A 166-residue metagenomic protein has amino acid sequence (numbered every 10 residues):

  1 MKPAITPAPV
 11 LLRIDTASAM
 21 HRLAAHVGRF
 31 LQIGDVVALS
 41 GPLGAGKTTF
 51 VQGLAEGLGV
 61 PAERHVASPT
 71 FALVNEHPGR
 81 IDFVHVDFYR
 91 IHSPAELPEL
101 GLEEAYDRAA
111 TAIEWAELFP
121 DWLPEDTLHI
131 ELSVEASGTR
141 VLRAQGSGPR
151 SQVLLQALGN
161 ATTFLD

Functional and structural regions predicted by a protein language model:
K2-A24: N-terminal pre-Walker A segment at the start of P-loop NTPase domains
K2-V10, L97, E103-D166: Short phosphate-coordinating micro-motif centered on Lys-Gly-acidic
V37-L39: Hydrophobic anchor at the beta1->P-loop junction of P-loop NTPases
P42: P-loop (Walker A) phosphate-binding loop of NTP-binding proteins
K47: Conserved lysine of the Walker
V60-N75: Short beta-strand-centered segment that lines the nucleotide-binding/catalytic pocket of NTP-utilizing
F71-H92: Switch I (G2) and immediately adjacent beta-strands of P-loop GTPase domains
